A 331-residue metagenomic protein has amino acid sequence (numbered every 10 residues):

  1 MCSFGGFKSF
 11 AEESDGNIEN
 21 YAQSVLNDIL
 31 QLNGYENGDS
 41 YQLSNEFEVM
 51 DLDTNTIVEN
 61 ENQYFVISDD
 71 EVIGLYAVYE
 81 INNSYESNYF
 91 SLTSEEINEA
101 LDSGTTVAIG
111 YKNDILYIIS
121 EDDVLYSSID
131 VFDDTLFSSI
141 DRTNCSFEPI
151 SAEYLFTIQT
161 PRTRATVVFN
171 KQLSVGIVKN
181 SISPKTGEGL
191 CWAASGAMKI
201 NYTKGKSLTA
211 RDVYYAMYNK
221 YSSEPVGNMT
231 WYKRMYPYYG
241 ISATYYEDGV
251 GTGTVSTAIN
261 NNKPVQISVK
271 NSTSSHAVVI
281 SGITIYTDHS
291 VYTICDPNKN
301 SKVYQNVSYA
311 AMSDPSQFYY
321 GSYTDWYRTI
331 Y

Functional and structural regions predicted by a protein language model:
C2-N17: Sec-dependent signal peptide cleavage junction
F7, I18, S183, L190-A193 (+1 more regions): Generic signature of intrinsically disordered, low-complexity, basic-rich segments and short cationic peptides
E13-E95, Y214-Y331: Conserved active-site-adjacent core of cysteine acyl-enzyme catalytic domains
N62-S68, A108-G110, I115-S120: Short beta-strand elements that form the blades of beta-propeller/WD-repeat-like and other beta-sheet-rich scaffold
F90-G110: Short Gly/Thr-rich strand-loop-strand
I97-S103, E121-S222, N271, Y286: Active-site-adjacent structural segments surrounding the nucleophilic cysteine of cysteine proteases and isopeptidases
D114-I119, L125-Y126, Y292-T293: Short polybasic amphipathic segments
